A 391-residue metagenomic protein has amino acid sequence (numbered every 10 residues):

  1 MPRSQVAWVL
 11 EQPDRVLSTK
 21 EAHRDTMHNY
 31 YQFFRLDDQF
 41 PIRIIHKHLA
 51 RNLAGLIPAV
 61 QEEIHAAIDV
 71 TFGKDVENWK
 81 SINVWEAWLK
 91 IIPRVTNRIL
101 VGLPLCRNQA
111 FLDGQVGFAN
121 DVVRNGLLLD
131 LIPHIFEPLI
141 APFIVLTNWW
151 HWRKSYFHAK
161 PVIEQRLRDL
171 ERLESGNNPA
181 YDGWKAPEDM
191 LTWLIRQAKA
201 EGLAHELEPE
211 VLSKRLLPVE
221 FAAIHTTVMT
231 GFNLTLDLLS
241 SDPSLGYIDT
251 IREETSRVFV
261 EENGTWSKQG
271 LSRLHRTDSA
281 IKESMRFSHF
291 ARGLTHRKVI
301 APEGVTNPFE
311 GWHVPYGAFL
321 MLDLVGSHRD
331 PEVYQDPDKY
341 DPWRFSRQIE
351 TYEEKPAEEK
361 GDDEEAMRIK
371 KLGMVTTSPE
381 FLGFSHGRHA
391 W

Functional and structural regions predicted by a protein language model:
M1-P41, A59: N-terminal membrane-proximal hinge/A-helix region immediately C-terminal to the signal-anchor transmembrane segment
P2, A223, G317: Short, conserved phosphate/pyrophosphate- and ester-handling motifs at nucleotide-, phospho-/glycolipid
I57-G231, T250: Cytochrome P450 heme-thiolate monooxygenase catalytic core
A223, T376-W391: Cytochrome P450 heme-iron axial ligand motif
T226-E254: Cytochrome P450 catalytic-core helices
R257, E261-W312, A318-M321, S327 (+2 more regions): Conserved cytochrome P450 K-helix E-x-x-R motif and the immediately C-terminal K′/meander segment
L322-K371: Conserved cytochrome P450 K-helix/beta-meander segment immediately N-terminal to the heme-binding cysteine loop
